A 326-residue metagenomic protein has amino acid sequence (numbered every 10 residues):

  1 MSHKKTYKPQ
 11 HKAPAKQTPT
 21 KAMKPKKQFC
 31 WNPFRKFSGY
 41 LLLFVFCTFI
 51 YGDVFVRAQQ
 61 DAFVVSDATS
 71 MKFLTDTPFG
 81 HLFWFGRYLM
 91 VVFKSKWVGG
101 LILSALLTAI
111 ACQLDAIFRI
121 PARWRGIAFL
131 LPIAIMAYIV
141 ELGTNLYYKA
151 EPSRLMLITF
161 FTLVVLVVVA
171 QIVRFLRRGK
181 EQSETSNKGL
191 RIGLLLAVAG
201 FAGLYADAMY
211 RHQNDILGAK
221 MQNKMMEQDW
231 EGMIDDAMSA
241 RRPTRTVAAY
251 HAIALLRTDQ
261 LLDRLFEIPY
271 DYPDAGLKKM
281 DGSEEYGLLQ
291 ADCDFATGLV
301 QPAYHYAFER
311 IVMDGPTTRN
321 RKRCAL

Functional and structural regions predicted by a protein language model:
K26-Y40, A122-W124: N-terminal membrane topogenic signal
F44-F49, L130-G143, A199-Y205: Aromatic-anchored segments of alpha-helical transmembrane domains
F49-L89, F93-V98: Membrane-interface coil-to-helix junctions
G52-Q59, A137-A150: Juxtamembrane "helix-exit" motif on the non-cytosolic side of transmembrane helices
M90, K94-C112: Hydrophobic alpha-helical transmembrane segments
S104-A122, M136-V140, V168-A170: Transmembrane-helix motifs of polytopic, lipid-linked glycan transferases
S186-M209: Internal/C-terminal transmembrane anchor helices
Y210-L326: Soluble catalytic regions of membrane-associated enzymes that act on cell-envelope and secretory-pathway components
